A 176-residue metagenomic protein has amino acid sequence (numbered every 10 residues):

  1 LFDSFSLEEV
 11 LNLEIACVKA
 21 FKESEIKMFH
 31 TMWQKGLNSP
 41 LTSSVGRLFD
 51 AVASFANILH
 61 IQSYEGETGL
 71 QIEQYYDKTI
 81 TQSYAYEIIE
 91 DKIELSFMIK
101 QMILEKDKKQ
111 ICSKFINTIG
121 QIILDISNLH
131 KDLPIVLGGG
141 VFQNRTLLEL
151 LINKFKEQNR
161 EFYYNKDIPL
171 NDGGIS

Functional and structural regions predicted by a protein language model:
F2-P134, T146-N153, Q158: A contiguous, well-structured pocket-lining segment that forms one wall/lid of small-molecule binding clefts in soluble
L48, V141-F142, I175-S176: Gly/Ser/Thr-rich beta-alpha loop segments that engage phosphate groups in nucleotides
I116, G139-V141, D167: Active-site metal-binding loops of divalent metal-dependent hydrolases
I135, L151-S176: Conserved phosphate-binding/catalytic loops in two-lobed NTP-binding clefts
R145-T146, D172: Residues that form or flank phosphate/diphosphate-binding pockets in enzymes that use nucleotide phosphates
